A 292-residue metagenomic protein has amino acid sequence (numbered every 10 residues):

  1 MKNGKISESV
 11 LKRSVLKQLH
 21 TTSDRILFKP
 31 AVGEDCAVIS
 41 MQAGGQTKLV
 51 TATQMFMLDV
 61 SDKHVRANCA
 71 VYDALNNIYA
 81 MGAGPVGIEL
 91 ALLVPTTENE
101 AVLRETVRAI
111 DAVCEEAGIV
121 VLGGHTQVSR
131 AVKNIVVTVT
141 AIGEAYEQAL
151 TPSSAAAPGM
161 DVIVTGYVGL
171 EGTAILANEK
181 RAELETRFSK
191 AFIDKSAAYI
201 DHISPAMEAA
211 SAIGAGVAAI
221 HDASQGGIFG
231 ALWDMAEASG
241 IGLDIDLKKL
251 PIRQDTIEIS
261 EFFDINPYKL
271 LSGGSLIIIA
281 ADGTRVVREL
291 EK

Functional and structural regions predicted by a protein language model:
M1-K292: Helix-biased detector of long, well-ordered alpha-helical tracts
